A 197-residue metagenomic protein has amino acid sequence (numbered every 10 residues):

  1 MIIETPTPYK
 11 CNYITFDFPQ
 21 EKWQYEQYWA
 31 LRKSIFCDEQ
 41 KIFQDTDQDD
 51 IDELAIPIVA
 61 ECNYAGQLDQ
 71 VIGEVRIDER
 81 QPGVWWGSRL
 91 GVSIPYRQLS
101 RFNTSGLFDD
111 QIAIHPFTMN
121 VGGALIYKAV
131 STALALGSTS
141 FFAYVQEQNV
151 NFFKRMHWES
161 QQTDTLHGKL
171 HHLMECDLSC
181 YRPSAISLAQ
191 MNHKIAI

Functional and structural regions predicted by a protein language model:
M1-P19, S34, L54, Q111-I112 (+2 more regions): Terminal substrate-recognition subdomain of acyl/acetyltransferases
M1-P57, C62-Q67: Short amphipathic alpha-helix that is part of the acyltransferase structural core
V59, Q67-E79, G83-G91: Conserved beta-strand in the GNAT
W86, R97-S100: A short, polar/proline- and glycine-enriched secondary-structure boundary/capping micro-motif
L99-S131: Conserved acetyl-CoA-binding loop-helix of GNAT-fold acetyltransferases
